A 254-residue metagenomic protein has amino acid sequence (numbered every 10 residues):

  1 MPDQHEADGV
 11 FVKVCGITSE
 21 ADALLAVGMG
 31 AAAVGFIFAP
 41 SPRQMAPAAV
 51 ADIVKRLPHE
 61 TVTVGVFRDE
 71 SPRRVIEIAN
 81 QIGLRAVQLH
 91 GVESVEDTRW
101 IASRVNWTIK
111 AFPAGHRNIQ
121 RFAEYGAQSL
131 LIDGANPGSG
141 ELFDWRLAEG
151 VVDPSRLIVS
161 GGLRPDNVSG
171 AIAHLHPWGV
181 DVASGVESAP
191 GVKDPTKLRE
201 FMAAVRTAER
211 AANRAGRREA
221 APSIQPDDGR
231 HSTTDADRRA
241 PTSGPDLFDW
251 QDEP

Functional and structural regions predicted by a protein language model:
M1-P254: Conserved N-terminal beta1-alpha1 strand-loop-helix module at the mouth
